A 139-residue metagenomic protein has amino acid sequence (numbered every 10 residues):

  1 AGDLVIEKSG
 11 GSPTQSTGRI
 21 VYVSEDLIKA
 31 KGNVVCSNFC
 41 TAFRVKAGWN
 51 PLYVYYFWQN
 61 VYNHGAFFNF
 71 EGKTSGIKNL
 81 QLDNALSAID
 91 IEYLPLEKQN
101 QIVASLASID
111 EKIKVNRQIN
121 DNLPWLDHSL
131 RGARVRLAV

Functional and structural regions predicted by a protein language model:
A1: Short glycine/proline-centered loop/turn elements that form peptide/ligand docking sites
L4-N60: A short beta-sheet element
N33-T41, F67, E71-V103: A short glycine-rich beta-alpha junction/loop motif
L52-V54, N84-S129: Amphipathic alpha-helical segments
H64: A short alpha->loop->secondary-structure connector
L137-V139: Conserved aromatic/hydrophobic "specificity hotspots" at molecular recognition or selectivity sites
